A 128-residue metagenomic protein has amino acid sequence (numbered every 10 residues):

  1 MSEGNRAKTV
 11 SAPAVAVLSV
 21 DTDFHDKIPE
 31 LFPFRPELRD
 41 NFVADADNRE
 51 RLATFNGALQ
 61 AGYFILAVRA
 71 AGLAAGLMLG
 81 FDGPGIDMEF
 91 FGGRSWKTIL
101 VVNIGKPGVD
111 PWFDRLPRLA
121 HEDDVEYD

Functional and structural regions predicted by a protein language model:
M1-D128: Acidic, surface-exposed loops and disordered segments
